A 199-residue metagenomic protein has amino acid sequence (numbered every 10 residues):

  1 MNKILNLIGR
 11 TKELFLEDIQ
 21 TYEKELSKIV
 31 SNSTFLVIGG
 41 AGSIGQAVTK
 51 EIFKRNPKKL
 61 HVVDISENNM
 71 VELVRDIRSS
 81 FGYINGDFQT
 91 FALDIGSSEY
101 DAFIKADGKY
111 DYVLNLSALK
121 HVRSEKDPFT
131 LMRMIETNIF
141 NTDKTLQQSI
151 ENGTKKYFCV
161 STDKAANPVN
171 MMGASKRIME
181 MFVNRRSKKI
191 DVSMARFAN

Functional and structural regions predicted by a protein language model:
G9-S33: A short, basic/flexible loop-to-alpha-helix module at the beginning of a structural domain
F35-I38, V62: Hydrophobic Val/Ile/Leu positions in short beta-strands of Rossmann-like dinucleotide-binding domains
A41: Conserved glycine-rich cofactor-binding loop
I44: Hydrophobic/small residue at the entry helix of a nucleotide-binding pocket
A47, E51-V62, R78, L93-E136: NAD(P)H-binding glycine-rich loop region in Rossmannoid oxidoreductase-like domains and their noncatalytic homologs
D64-N69: Helix N-cap at the beta1-alpha1 junction of Rossmann-like dinucleotide-binding domains, i.e., the first residues
T90-A92, C159, M194-R196: Conserved beta-strand scaffold in the Rossmann-like NAD(H)/NADP(H)-binding core of dehydrogenases/reductases
N115, L119-E136, F140-E180, R185-R186 (+1 more regions): Conserved Rossmann-fold NAD(P)-dependent oxidoreductase catalytic core, especially the SDR/UDP-sugar
